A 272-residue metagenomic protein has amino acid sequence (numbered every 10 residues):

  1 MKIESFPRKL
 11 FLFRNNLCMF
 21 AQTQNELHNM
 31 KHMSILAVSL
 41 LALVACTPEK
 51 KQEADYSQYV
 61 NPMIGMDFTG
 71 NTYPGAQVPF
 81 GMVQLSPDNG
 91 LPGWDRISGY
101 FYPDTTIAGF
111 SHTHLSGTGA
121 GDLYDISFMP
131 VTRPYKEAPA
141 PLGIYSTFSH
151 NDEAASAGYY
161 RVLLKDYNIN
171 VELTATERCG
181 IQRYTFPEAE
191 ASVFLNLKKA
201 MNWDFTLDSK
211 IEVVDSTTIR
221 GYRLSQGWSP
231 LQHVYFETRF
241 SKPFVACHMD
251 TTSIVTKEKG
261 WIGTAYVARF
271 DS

Functional and structural regions predicted by a protein language model:
K9, R14-N15, M19-Q22, E26: Short, positively charged and aromatic/hydrophobic N-terminal segments
K31-V38: Sec-dependent signal peptide recognition, specifically the positively charged N-region followed immediately by
V44-A45: C-terminal motif of bacterial Sec signal peptides marking the signal peptidase cleavage site
K50-S272: Accessory carbohydrate-recognition regions in carbohydrate-active enzymes
